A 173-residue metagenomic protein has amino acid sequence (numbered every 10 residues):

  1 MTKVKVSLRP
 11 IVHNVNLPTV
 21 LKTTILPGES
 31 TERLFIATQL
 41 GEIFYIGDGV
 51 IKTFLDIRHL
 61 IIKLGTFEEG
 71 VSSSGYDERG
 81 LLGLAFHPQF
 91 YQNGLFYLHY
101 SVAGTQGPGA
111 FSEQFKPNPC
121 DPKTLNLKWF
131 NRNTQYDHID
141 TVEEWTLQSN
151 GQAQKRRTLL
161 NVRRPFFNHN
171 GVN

Functional and structural regions predicted by a protein language model:
M1-N173: Acidic, Gly/Ser/Thr-rich repeat motifs that build Ca2+-stabilized beta-propeller blades
